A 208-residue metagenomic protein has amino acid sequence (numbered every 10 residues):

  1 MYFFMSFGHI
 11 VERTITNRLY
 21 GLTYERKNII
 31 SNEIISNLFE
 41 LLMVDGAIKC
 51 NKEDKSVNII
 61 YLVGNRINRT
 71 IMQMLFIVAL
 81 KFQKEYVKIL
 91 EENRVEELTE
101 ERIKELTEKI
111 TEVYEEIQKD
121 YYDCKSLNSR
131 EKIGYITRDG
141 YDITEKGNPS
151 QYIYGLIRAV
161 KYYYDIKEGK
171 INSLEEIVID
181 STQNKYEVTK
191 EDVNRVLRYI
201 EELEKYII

Functional and structural regions predicted by a protein language model:
M1, Y24-N32, T144, N148: Alpha-helix N-cap/helix-initiation motif
Y2-L22: Catalytic Zn2+-binding segment of zinc metalloproteases
F3, F7, S31-I35, F39 (+2 more regions): Catalytic-loop motifs flanking and including active-site residues across diverse enzymes
F4-M5, I48-C50, D54-L62, I171 (+2 more regions): Hydrophobic transmembrane signal anchors and adjacent membrane-proximal interface regions, especially in viral
G8-H9, M43-V44, Y162: Short, glycine-/Ser/Thr-/acidic-enriched flexible segments
E12, V57-L75, E85, L90 (+1 more regions): Long, K/E/R/D-enriched contiguous segments that form extended
I15-L19, E25-N58, G64-I67, I71 (+1 more regions): Post-HExxH zinc-binding segment in Zn-dependent metallohydrolases
F76, L80, K84-I208: C-terminal, non-catalytic "cap/extension" segments appended to globular domains
